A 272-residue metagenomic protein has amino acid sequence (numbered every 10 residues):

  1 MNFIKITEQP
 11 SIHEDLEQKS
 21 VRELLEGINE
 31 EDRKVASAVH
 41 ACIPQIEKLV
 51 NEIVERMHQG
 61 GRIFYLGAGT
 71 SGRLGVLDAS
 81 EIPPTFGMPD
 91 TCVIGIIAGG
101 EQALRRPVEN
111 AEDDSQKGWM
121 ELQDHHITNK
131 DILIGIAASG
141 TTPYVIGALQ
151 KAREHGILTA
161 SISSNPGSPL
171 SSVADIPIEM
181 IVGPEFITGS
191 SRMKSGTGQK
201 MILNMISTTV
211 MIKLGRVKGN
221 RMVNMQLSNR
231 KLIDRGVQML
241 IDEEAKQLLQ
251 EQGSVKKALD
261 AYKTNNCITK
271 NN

Functional and structural regions predicted by a protein language model:
M1-A38: Cofactor-/ligand-binding subdomain signature composed of acidic, glycine-rich, tryptophan-containing flexible loops
N29-V35, G95-R105, K218, G236 (+2 more regions): Gly-rich Lys/Arg/Thr-decorated short loops/hinges at beta-loop-alpha junctions or inter-strand turns that position
E31-A41, P107, I132-G135: Short, basic, glycine/proline-bearing loop/turn elements
A41-R56: A short, well-structured juxtamembrane/interface segment
F64, A68-M201, V210-L214: Glycine-rich phosphate-binding loops that contact phosphosugars or nucleotide phosphates
M201-N204, T208-T209, N220, M225: Short, flexible helix-loop junctions that flank or precede catalytic/ligand sites
G215-N272: Short, amphipathic alpha-helical interaction segments embedded in low-complexity terminal/linker regions of eukaryotic
